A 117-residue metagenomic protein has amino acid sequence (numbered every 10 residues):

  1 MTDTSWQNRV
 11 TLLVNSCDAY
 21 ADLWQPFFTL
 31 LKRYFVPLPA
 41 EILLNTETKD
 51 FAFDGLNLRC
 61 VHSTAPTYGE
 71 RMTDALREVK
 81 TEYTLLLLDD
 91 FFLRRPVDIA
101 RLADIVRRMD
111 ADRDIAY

Functional and structural regions predicted by a protein language model:
M1-T29: N-proximal low-complexity "stem/linker" segments adjacent to membrane-targeting elements
L23, S63-M72, L76, R94: A short, glycine-/small-residue-rich helix N-cap motif at loop->alpha-helix starts within glycosyltransferase
T29-P39: Short, acidic, metal-binding catalytic loop of nucleotide-sugar glycosyltransferases
L44-F51: Short, polar loop motifs at secondary-structure junctions
D54-P66: Active-site regions of enzymes building and remodeling cell-envelope glycoconjugates
T84: Short aromatic/hydrophobic "clamp" motif used to bind/position activated sugar donors
D90-F92: The conserved acidic donor/metal-binding loop of glycosyltransferases
R95-Y117: Conserved donor-nucleotide/metal-binding helix-loop-beta segment in metal-dependent transferases, i.e., the alpha-helix
